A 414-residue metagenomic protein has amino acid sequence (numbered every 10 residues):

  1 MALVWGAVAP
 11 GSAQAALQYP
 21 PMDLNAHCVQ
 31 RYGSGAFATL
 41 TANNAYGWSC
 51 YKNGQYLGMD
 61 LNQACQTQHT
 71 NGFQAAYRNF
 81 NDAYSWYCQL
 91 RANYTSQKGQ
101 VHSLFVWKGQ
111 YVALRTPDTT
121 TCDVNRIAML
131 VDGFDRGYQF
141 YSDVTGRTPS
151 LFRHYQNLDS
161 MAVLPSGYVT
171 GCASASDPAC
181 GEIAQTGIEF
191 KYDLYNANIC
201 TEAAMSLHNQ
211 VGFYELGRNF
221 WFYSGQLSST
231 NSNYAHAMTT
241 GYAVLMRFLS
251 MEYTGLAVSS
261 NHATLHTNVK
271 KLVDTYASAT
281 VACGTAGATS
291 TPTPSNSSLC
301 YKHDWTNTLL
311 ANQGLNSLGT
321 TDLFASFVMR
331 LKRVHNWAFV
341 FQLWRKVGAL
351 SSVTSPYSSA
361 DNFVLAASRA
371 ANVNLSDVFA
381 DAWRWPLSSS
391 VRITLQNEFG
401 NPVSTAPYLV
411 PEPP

Functional and structural regions predicted by a protein language model:
M1-A7: Bacterial N-terminal signal peptides
A16-N93: Mitochondrial intermembrane space
L104-S228: Juxtacatalytic substrate-recognition/specificity segment
L194-S278: Zinc-dependent metallopeptidase catalytic helix centered on the HExxH motif and its immediate flanking segment
T254-S368: Long, well-structured alpha-helical subdomains associated with metal-dependent extracellular/ecto-lumenal hydrolases
T354-P414: Beta/coil-rich, acidic/histidine-enriched accessory regions frequently appended to metallopeptidases
